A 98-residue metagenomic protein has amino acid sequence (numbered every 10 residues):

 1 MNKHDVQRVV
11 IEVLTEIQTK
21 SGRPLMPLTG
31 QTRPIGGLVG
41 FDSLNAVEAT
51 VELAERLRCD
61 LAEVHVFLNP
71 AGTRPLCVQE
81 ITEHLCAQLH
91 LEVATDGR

Functional and structural regions predicted by a protein language model:
M1-V51, E55-R98: Phosphopantetheine-dependent thiolation modules in NRPS/PKS and related acyl-activating systems
